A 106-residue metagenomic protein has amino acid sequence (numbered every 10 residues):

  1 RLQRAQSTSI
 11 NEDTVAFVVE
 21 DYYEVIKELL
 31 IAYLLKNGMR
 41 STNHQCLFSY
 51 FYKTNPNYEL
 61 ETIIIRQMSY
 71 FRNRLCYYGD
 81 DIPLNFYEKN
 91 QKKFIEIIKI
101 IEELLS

Functional and structural regions predicted by a protein language model:
R1-S106: Terminal alpha-helical segments
